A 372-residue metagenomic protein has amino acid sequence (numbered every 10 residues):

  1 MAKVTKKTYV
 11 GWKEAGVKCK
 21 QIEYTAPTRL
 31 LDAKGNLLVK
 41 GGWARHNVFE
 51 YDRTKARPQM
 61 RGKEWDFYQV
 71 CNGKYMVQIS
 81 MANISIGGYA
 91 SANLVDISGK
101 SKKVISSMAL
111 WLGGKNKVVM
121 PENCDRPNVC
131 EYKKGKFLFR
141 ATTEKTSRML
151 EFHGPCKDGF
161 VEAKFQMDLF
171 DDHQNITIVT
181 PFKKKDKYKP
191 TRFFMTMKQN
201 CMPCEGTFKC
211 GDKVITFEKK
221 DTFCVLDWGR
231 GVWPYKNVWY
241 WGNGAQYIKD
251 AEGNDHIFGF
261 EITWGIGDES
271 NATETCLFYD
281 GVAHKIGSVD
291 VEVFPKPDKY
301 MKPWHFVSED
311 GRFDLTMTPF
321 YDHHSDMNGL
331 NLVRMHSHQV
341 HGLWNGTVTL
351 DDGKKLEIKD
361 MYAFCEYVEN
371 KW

Functional and structural regions predicted by a protein language model:
A2-W372: Structured soluble/peripheral alpha/beta segments that form catalytic or ligand/cofactor-binding pockets
